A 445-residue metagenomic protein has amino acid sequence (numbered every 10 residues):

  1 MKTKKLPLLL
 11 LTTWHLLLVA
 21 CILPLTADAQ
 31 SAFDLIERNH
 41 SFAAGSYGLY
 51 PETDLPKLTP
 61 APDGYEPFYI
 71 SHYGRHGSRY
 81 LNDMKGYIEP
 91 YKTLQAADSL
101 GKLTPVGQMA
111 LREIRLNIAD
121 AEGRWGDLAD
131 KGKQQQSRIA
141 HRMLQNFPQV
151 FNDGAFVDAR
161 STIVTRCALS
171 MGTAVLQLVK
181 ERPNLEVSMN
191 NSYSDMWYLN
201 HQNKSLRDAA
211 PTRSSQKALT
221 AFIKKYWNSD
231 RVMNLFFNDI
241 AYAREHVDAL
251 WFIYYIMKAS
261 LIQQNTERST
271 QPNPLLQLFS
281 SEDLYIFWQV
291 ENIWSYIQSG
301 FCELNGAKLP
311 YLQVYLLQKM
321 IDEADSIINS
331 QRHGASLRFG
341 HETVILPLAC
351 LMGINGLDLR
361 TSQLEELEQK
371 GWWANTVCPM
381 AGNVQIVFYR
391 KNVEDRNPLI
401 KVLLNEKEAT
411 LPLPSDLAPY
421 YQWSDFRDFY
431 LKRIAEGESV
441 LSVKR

Functional and structural regions predicted by a protein language model:
M1-A32: Bacterial Sec-dependent N-terminal signal peptides
Q30-D158, T162-S336, G340-R445: Signature for phosphate-centric chemistry
